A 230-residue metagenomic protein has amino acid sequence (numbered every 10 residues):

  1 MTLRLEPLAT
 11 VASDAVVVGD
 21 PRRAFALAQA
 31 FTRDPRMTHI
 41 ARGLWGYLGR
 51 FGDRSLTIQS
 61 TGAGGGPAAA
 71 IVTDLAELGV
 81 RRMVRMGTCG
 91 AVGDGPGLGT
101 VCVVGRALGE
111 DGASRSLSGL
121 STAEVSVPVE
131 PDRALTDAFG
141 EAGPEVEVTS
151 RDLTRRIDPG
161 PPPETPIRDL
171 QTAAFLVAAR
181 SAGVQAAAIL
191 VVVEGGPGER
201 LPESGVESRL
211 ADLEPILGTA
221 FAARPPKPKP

Functional and structural regions predicted by a protein language model:
M1-G140, S181: Metabolite-binding pocket within alpha/beta catalytic cores that recognizes anionic/polar moieties
V18, E77, L153-P161, L190: Expand to "…catalyze enediolate/carbanion chemistry for C-C bond making/breaking, isomerization, decarboxylation
R33-M37, A142-V146, R224-P230: Flexible, glycine/charged-enriched surface loops at secondary-structure junctions
G90, E147-R155, A174, V193-G196: Glycine-rich beta-alpha junction loops
A134-A142, A178, I216-R224: Generic non-transmembrane alpha-helical segments
E141-I167: Active-site/ligand-binding-proximal alpha/beta "capping" segment
D158-G195: A C-terminal functional module that forms or caps the active site or interfaces directly with catalytic machinery
G196-P230: His/Asp/Glu-rich mid-to-C-terminal helical/loop segments that flank catalytic regions of hydrolases
